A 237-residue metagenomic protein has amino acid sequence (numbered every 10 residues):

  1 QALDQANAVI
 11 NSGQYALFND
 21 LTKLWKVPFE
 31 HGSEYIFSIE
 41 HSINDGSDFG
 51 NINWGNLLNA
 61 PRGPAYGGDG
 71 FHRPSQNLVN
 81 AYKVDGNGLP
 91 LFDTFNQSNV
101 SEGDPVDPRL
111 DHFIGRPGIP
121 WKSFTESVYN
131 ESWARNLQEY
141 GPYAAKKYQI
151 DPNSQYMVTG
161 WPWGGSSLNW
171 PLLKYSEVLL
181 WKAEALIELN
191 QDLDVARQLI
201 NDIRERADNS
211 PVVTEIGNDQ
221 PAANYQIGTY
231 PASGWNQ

Functional and structural regions predicted by a protein language model:
Q1-G55, N87-Q237: Acidic/polar-rich alpha-helix caps and helix-coil junctions
G55-A81, W133-Y140: Short, cationic low-complexity segments
